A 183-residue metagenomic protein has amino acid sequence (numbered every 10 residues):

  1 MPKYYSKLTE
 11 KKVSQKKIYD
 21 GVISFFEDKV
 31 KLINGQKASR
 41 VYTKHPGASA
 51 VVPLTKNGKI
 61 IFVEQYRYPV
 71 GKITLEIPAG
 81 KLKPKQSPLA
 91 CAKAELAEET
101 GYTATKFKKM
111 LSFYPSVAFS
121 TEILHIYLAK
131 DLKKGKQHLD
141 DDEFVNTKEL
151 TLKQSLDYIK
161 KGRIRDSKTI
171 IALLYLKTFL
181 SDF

Functional and structural regions predicted by a protein language model:
M1-S6, S14, Q36, I73 (+3 more regions): Nudix hydrolase/Nudix homology domain
S6, A50-A94: Conserved Nudix-box catalytic region and its N-terminal flanking loop in Nudix hydrolases and closely related
K16, S112-S116: Short, solvent-exposed loop/turn elements at beta->coil junctions and helix N-caps that rim active or binding pockets
K16-A50, K56: Acidic, metal-coordinating catalytic segment for phosphate/diphosphate chemistry, firing primarily on the Nudix
E27-N34, S116-G135: Active-site-adjacent beta-strand/loop module that shapes the phosphate/pyrophosphate-binding cleft
I33-N34, T55-N57, Y66, A129-K134 (+2 more regions): Short loop segments at secondary-structure junctions
I77-K109, Y127, L139-D142, T151: The catalytic Nudix box helix
